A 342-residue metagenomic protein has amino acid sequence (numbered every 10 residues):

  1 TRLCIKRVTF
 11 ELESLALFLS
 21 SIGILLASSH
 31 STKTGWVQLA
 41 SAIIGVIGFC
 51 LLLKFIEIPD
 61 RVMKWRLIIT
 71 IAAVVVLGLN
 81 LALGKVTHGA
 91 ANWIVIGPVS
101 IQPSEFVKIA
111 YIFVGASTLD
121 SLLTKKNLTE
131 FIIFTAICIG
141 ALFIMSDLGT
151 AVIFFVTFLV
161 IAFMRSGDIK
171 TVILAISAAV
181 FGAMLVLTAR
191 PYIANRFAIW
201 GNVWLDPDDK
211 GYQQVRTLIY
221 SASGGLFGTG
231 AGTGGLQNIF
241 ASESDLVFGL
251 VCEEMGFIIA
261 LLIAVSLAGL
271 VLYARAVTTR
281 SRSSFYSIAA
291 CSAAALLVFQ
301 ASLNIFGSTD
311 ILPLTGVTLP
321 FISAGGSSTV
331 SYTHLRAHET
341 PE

Functional and structural regions predicted by a protein language model:
T1-M145, I305-P320, A324, S328-S331: Membrane-helix boundary/helix-loop-helix interface segments in multi-pass membrane proteins
L15, F131, A175, I288-L296: Alpha-helical transmembrane segments of multi-pass membrane proteins, especially transporters and channels
I44, I263-L270: Transmembrane alpha-helices of multi-pass, membrane-embedded glycan-processing enzymes that use lipid-linked
G45-I47, K125-I144, L148-T188: Hydrophobic alpha-helical segments of polytopic membrane proteins
N80, S117, L142, A183-V186 (+1 more regions): Alpha-helical transmembrane segments of multi-pass membrane proteins
T87, A91-W93, S100, I173-I263 (+1 more regions): Hydrophobic, glycine- and aromatic-enriched re-entrant/interface helices and adjoining loop segments
V277-G316, I322: Loop-to-helix entry and N-terminal half of a specific, functionally important transmembrane alpha helix in multi-pass
T333-E342: Conserved small/polar residues in nucleotide/adenosyl-binding loops
